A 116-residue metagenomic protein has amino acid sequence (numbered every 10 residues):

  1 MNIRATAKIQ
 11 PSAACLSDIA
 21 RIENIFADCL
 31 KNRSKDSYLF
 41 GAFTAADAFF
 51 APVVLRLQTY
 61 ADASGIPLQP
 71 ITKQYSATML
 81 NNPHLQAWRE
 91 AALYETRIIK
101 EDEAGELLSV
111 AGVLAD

Functional and structural regions predicted by a protein language model:
M1-N81: GST-like fold's C-terminal all-alpha helical module
S34, H84-A87, K100: Residue-level signal for secondary-structure boundary elements
S37-F40, Q86-A91: Short, hydrophobic secondary-structure boundary micro-motifs
A46, G65, A87, L93-T96: Residues in flexible loops and secondary-structure boundaries
A48, N81, Q86, L108-S109 (+1 more regions): Compositionally biased amphipathic helical and low-complexity segments enriched in hydrophobic
L93-D116: Acidic/histidine-enriched, glycine/proline-rich intrinsically disordered or flexible terminal extensions
